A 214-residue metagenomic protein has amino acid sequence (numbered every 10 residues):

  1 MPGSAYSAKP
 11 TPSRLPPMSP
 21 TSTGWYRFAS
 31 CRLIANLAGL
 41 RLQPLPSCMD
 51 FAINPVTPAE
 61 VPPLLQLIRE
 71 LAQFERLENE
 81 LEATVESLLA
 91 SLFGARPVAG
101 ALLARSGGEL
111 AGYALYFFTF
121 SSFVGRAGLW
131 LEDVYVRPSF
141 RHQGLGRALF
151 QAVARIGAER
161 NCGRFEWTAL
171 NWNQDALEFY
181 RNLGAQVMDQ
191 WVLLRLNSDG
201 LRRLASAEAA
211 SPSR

Functional and structural regions predicted by a protein language model:
G3-S7, T11-S13, S19-G24, S30 (+1 more regions): Intrinsically disordered, low-complexity segments enriched in small polar residues
A52-L64: A short beta-loop-alpha structural element at the N-terminal edge of CoA-dependent acyl/N-acetyltransferase catalytic
L65-S91: Conserved GNAT-fold acetyl-CoA-binding loop/helix
A90-L103, W130, M188: A short helix-loop-beta-strand connector motif used in the catalytic cores of GNAT acetyltransferases and, in some
L103, E109-F117: Conserved beta-strand in the GNAT
R147, Q151, E159, N171-Q190: Conserved active-site alpha-helix within GNAT-family acetyltransferase domains
A158-T168: Conserved GNAT acetyl-CoA-binding A-motif
W167-A176, R195-S198: Conserved beta-strand-loop-alpha-helix junction that forms the acyl-donor binding cleft
